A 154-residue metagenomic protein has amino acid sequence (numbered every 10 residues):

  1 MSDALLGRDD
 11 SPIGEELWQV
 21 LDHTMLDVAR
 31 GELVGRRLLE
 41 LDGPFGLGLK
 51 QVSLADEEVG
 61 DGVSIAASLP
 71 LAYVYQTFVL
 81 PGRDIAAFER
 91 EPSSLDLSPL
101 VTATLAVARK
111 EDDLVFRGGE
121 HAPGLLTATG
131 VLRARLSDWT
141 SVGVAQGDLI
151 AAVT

Functional and structural regions predicted by a protein language model:
M1-A4, L71-V79, A122-T129: Short, compositionally biased low-complexity segments
M1-A66: N-terminal "assembly arms/tails" that initiate or stabilize quaternary assembly in self-assembling proteins
S2-E15, R83-F88, V131-S141: Charged, low-complexity surface segments at secondary-structure and domain boundaries
S11-G14, D22, G43, S53-A55 (+5 more regions): Serine/threonine-rich low-complexity intrinsically disordered regions
E16, V20, Y75-L80, S94-S98 (+2 more regions): Conserved active-site and cofactor/substrate-binding residues in soluble primary-metabolism enzymes
V28-G35, P81, A106, K110-D113: Generic N-terminal helix/loop capping motif
V52-D96: Long, hydrophobic/aromatic-enriched structural stretches that serve as scaffold segments
A87, E91-S98, T102-T154: Alpha-helical scaffold segments that mediate packing/assembly in large oligomeric complexes
